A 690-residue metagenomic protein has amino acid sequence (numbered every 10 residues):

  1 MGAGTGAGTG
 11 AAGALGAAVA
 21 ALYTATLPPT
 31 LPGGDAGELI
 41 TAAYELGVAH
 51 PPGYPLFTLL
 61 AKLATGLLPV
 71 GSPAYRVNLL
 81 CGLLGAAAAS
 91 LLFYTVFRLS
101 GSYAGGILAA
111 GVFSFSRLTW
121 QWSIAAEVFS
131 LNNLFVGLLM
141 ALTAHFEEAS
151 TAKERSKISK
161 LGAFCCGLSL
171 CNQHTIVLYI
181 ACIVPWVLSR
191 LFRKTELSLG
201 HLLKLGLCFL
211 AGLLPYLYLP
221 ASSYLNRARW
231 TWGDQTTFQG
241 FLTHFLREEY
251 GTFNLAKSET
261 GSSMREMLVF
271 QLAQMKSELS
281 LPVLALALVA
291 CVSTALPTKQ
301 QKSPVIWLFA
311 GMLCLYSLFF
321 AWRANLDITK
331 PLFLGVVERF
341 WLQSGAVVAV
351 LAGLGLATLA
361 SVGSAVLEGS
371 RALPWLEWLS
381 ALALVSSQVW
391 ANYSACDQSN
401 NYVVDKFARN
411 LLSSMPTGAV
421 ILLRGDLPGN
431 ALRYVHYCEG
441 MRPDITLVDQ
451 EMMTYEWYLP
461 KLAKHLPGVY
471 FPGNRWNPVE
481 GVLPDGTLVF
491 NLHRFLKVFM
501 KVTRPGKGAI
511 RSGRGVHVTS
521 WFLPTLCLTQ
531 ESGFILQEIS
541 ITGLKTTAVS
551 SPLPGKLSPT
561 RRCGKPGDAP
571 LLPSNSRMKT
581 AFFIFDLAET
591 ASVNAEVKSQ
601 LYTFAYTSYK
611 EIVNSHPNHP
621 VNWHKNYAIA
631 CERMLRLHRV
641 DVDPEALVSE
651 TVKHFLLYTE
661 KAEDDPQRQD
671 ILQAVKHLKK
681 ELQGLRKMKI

Functional and structural regions predicted by a protein language model:
M1-L15, Q301-P304: N-terminal membrane topogenic signal
G6, G10, A17, L92-F115 (+2 more regions): Transmembrane-helix signature of polytopic, membrane-embedded enzymes that assemble or transfer cell-envelope glycans
T9-Y23, C208-A211, G311-Y316: Alpha-helical transmembrane segments
G13, L79-S100, L138-L142, G353-L354: Transmembrane-helix motifs of polytopic, lipid-linked glycan transferases
T24-A25, L46, L67-N78, G85-A88 (+10 more regions): Aromatic- and kink-enriched transmembrane "portal" helix at the membrane-lumen/periplasm boundary that abuts
L27-L39, A49-A61, R229-D234, S399-V403: Extracytoplasmic catalytic/substrate-binding loops of multi-pass membrane glycan-assembly enzymes
A42-G71, G82-L83, S90: Short hydrophobic/aromatic helix or loop-helix immediately within or flanking a transmembrane segment in polytopic
A125-A126, N133, F146-G162, C166-V420 (+2 more regions): ER/secretory pathway lumenal C-terminal domains and tails of membrane proteins involved in glycoprotein biogenesis
